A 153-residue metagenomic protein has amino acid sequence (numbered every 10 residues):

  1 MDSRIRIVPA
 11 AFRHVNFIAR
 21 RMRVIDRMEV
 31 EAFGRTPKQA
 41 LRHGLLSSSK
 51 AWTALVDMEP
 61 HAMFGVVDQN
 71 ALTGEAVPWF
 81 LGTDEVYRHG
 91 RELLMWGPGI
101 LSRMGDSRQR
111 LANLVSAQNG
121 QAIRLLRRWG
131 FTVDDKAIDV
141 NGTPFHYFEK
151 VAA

Functional and structural regions predicted by a protein language model:
S3-R20: A short beta-loop-alpha structural element at the N-terminal edge of CoA-dependent acyl/N-acetyltransferase catalytic
V30-S49, R103: Active-site rim helix/loop that mediates acceptor-substrate recognition in acyltransferases
S49-V66: Conserved beta-hairpin
Q69-V77, P144: A conserved beta-turn-beta hairpin within the catalytic core of GNAT-like acetyltransferases that forms part
G74-Y87, E92: Conserved acetyl-CoA binding element of GNAT-fold acetyltransferases
H89-R103, R124, R128: Conserved acetyl-CoA-binding loop-helix of GNAT-fold acetyltransferases
L111-R127, D139-V140: Conserved beta-strand-loop-alpha-helix junction that forms the acyl-donor binding cleft
L114, T132-H146: Conserved catalytic-core motifs of GNAT/GCN5-like acyltransferases
